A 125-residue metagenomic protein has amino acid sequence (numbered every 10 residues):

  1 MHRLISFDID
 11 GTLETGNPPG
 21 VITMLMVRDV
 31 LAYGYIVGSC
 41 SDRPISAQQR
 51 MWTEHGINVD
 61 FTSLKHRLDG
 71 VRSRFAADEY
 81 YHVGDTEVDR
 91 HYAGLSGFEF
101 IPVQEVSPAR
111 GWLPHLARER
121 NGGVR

Functional and structural regions predicted by a protein language model:
M1-F7, G11-L13, T53-G56, L68-Y81 (+1 more regions): Asp-based, Mg2+/Mn2+-dependent phosphohydrolase catalytic module
M1-H66: Alpha-helical substrate-recognition element adjacent to the catalytic core
